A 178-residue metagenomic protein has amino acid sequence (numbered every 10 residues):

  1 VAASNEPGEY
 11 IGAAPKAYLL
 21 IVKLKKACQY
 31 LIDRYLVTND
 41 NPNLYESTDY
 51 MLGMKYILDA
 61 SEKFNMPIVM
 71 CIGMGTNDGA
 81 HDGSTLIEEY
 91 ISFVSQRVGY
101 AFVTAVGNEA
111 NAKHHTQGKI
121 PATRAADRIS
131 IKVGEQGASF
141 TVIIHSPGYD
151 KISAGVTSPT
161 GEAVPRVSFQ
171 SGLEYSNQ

Functional and structural regions predicted by a protein language model:
V1-E46, N65, V69, R97-G99 (+2 more regions): Subtilisin-like serine protease catalytic core
A2-E6, L58-S61, M74, S95: Sec/Tat-exported extracytoplasmic proteins
P15, L52, E89, F93: Charged/polar, solvent-exposed surface patches and flexible loops
K16, K23-K26, K55, K63 (+4 more regions): Context-gated lysine
L24, L52-D82, A105: Short acidic, glycine-rich surface-loop motifs adjacent to enzyme active sites
L44-M51, H81-T85: Soluble non-cytosolic domains of exported or imported proteins
G75-Q178: Substrate-binding/specificity loop regions of serine endopeptidase catalytic domains, predominantly subtilases
